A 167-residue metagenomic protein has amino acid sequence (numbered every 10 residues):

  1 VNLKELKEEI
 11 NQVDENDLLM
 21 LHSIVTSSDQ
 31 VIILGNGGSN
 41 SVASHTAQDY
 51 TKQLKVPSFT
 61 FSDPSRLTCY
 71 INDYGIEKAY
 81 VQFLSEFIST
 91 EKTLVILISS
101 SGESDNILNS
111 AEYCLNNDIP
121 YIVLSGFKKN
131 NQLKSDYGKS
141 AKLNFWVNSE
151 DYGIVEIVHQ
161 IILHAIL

Functional and structural regions predicted by a protein language model:
V1-I10: Cofactor-/ligand-binding subdomain signature composed of acidic, glycine-rich, tryptophan-containing flexible loops
N2, D14, T26-S27, P120 (+1 more regions): Serine/threonine-rich low-complexity intrinsically disordered regions
L3, L18-L21, A43: Hydrophobic packing residues in well-ordered alpha-helices of helical domains and bundles
E9-S28: A short, well-structured juxtamembrane/interface segment
V31-L167: Glycine-rich phosphate-binding loops that contact phosphosugars or nucleotide phosphates
